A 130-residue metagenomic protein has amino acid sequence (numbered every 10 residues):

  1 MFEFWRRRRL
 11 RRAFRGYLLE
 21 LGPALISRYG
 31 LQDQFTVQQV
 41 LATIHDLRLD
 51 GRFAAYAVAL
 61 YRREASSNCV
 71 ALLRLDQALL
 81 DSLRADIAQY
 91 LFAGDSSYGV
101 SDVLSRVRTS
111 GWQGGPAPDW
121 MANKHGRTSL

Functional and structural regions predicted by a protein language model:
M1-A59: N-terminal leader/propeptide segments of preproteins
R52-A57, R63-L130: Short hydrophobic helical membrane-anchoring segments positioned at the boundary with long low-complexity
